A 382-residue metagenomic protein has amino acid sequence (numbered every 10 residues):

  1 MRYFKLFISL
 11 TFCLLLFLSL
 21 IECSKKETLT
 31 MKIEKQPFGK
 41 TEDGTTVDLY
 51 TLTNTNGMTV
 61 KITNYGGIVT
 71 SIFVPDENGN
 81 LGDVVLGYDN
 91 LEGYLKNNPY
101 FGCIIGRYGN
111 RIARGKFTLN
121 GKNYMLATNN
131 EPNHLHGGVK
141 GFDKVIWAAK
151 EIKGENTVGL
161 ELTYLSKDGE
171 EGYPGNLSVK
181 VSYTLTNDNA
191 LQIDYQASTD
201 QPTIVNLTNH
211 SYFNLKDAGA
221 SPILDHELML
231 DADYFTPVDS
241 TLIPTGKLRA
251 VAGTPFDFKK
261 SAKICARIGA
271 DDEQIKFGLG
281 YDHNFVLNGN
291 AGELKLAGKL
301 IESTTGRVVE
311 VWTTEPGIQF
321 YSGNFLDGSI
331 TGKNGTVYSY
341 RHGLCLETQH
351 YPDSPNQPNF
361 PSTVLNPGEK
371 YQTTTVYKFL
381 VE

Functional and structural regions predicted by a protein language model:
M1-L10: Bacterial N-terminal signal peptides that target proteins for export
S9-F17: Hydrophobic helical h-region of N-terminal Sec-dependent signal peptides in bacterial secretory/periplasmic proteins
S19-E22: C-terminal motif of bacterial Sec signal peptides marking the signal peptidase cleavage site
S24-E382: An exposed, glycine/acidic-rich loop-and-rim segment of catalytic or binding clefts
